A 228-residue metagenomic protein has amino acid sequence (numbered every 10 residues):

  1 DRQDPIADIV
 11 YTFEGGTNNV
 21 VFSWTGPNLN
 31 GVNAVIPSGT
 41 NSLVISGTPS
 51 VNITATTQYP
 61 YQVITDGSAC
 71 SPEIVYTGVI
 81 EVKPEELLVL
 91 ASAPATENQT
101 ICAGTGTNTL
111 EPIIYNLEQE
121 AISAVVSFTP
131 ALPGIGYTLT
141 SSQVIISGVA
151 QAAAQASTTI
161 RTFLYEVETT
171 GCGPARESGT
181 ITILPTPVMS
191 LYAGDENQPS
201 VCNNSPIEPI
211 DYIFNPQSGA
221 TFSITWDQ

Functional and structural regions predicted by a protein language model:
D1, A95-A103, D195-C202: Short beta-strand segments of immunoglobulin-like
D4-T12, G106-Y115, S205-F214: A short beta-strand segment in extracellular, disulfide-stabilized domains
E14-N19, L29, L117-S123, N215-T221: Short proline/glycine-enriched turn/loop motifs at strand-loop junctions of beta-rich domains
V21-L43, V125-I145, T221-Q228: Low-complexity "stalk/linker" and mucin-like segments enriched in Ser/Thr/Pro/Ala/Gly
V44-T54, I145-S157: Extracellular/luminal low-complexity segments enriched in Ser/Thr/Pro
A55-S68, S157-G171, Y212: A short beta-strand micro-motif common to beta-rich folds, especially ectodomain repeats
C70-E85, G173-T186: C-terminal edge beta-strand
E85-A95, T186-D195: Proline-enriched interdomain boundary motifs that mark the N-terminal boundary and often initiate the first structured
